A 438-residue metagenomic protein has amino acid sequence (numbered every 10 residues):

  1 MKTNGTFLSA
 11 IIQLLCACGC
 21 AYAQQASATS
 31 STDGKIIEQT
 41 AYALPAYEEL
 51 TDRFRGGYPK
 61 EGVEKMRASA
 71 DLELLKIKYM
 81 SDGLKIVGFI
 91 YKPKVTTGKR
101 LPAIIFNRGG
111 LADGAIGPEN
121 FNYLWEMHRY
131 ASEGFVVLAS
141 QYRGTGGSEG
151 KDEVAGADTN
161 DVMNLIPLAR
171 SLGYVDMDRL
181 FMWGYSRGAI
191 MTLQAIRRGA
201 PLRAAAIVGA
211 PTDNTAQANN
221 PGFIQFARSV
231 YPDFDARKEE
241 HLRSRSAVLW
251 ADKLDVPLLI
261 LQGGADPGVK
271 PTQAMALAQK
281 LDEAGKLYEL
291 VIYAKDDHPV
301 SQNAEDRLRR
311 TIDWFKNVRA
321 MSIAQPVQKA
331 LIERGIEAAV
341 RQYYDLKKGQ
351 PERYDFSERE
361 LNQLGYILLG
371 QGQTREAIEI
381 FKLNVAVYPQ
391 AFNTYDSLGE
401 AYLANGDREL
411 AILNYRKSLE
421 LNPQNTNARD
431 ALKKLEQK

Functional and structural regions predicted by a protein language model:
L50-G98: N-terminal cap/lid segment of alpha/beta-hydrolase-fold proteins
T97-L101, F106-G150, N214-T215: Short substrate-entry loop that stabilizes the transition state in hydrolases
I116, A210, T215-W250, V256: Mobile cap/lid helix-loop segments that gate and shape the active-site cleft of serine hydrolases
E153-G173: Alpha/beta-hydrolase active-site loop
L254, I260-Q262, D266: Short beta-strand/loop motif that positions the catalytic acidic residue of the alpha/beta-hydrolase fold
M275, D282-R334, S357: C-terminal catalytic histidine-bearing segment of alpha/beta-hydrolase fold enzymes
